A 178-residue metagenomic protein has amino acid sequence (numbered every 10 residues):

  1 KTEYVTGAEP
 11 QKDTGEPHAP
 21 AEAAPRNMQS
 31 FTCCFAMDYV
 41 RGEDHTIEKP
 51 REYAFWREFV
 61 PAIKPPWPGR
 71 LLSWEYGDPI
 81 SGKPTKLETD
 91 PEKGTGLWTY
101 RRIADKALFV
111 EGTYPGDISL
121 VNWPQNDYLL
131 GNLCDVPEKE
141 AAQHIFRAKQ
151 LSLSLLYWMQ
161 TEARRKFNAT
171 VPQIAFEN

Functional and structural regions predicted by a protein language model:
K1-N178: Flavin (FAD/FMN)-binding glycine-rich loop and adjacent Rossmann-like elements that form
